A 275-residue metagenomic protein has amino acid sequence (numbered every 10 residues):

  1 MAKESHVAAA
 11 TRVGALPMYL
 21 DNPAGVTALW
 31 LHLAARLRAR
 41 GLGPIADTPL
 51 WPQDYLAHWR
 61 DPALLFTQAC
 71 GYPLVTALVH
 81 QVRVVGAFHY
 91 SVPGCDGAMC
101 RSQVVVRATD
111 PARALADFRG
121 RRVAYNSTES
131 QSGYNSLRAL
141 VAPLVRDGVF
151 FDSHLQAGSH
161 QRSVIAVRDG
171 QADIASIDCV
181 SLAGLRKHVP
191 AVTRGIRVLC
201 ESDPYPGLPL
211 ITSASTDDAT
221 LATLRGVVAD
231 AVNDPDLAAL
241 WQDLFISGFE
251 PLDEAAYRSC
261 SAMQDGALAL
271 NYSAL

Functional and structural regions predicted by a protein language model:
M1-Q81, Y90, G97-C100, D236-L275: N-terminal hydrophobic or amphipathic helices and topogenic motifs
R12-R36, G97-S163, A238-A239, D243-S247 (+1 more regions): Bilobed "Venus flytrap"/periplasmic-binding protein-like clamshell domains and structurally analogous long
G43-W51, L65, V149-S159, R197-V198: Short beta-strand-to-loop elements that line the ligand-binding cleft of bilobed periplasmic-binding protein-like
P52-A57, H160-A166: Short, hydrophobic alpha-helical packing/hinge segments within bilobed ligand-binding/sensory domains
W59, F118, V167-R168: Hydrophobic residues within well-ordered alpha-helices
A69-V79, P143, R168, D173-T193: A ligand-binding cleft/hinge motif common to bilobed small-molecule-binding domains
G86, G94, C100-R101, P190-G226 (+1 more regions): Periplasmic-binding protein-like
S153, S159, P206, V227 (+1 more regions): Surface-exposed, charge/polar-rich loops and edge strands
